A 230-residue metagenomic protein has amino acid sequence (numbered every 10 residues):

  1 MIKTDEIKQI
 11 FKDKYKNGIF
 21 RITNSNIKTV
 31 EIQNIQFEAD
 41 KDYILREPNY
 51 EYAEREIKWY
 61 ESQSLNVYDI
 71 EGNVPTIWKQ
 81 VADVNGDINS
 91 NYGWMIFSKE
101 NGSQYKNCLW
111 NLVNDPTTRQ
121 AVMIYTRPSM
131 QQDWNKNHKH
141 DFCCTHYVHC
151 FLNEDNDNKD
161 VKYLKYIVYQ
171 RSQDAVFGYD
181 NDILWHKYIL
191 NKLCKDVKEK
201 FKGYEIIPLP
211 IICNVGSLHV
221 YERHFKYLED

Functional and structural regions predicted by a protein language model:
M1-D230: Terminal, non-catalytic protein-protein interaction segments that mediate quaternary/complex assembly
